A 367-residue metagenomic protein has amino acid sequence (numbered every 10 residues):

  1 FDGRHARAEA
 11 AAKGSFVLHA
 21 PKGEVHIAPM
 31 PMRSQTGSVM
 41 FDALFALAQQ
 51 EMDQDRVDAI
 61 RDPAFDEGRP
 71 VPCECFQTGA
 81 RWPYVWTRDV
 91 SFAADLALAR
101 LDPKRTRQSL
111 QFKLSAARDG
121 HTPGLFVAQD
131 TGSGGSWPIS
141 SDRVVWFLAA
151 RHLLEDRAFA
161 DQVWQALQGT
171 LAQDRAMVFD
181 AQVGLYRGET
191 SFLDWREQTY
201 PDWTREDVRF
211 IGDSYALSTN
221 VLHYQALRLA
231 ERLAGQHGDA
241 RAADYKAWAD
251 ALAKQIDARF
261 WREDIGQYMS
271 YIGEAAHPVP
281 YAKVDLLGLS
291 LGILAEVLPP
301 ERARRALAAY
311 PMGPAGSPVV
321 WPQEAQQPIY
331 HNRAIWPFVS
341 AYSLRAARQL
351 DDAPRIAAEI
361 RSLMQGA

Functional and structural regions predicted by a protein language model:
F1-P83, R157-F159, W164, Q168-A176 (+2 more regions): Acidic/polar, glycine-enriched structural segments that form the non-catalytic walls/loops of the carbohydrate-binding
G3, Q35-Y84, Q108-S136, F179-S214 (+2 more regions): Extended glycan-interaction surfaces of carbohydrate-active proteins
P83-T190, A216-Y224, A334-I356, I360-R361: Aromatic-rich carbohydrate-recognition surfaces in CAZymes
T106, A242, A249, A303 (+1 more regions): Solenoid-repeat scaffolds in large eukaryotic assemblies
K113, L153, L167-T170, D174 (+6 more regions): Alpha-helical solenoid scaffolds that mediate protein-protein interactions, centered on TPR/SEL1-like repeats but also
L154, E231, G235-G238, V297 (+1 more regions): Short coil/turn linking the two alpha-helices of tandem helical-hairpin repeats
Q162, L185, R241, Y245 (+1 more regions): Short, glycine/acidic-rich hinge or "gate" loops at secondary-structure transitions that mediate conformational
L217-R259: Active-site neighborhood of glycoside hydrolase catalytic domains
